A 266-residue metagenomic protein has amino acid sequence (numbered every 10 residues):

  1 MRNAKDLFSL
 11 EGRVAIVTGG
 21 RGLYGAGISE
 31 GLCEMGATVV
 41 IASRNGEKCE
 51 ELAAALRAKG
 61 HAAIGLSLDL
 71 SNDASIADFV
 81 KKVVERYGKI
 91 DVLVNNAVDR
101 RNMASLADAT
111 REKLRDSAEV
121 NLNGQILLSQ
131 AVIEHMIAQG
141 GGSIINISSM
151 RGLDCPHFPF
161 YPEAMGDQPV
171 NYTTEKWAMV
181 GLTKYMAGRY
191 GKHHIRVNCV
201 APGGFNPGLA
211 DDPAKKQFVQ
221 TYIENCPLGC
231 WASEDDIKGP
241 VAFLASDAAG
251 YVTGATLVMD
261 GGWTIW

Functional and structural regions predicted by a protein language model:
M1-L7, M103, A242, T253-W266: Short C-terminal tail/terminal secondary-structure segment of NAD(P)H-dependent dehydrogenase/reductase domains
V14, R21-L23: Conserved glycine-rich cofactor-binding loop
G46-E47, S67-F79, R111, D236: The beta1-alpha1 cofactor-binding region of Rossmann-like NAD(H)/NADP(H)-dependent oxidoreductases
A77, D99-R115, A138, C155-A164 (+2 more regions): Conserved mid-core segment of classical short-chain dehydrogenase/reductases
A107-L127, G141, I145, Q168 (+3 more regions): Catalytic Tyr-X3-Lys loop
E134, G188-R189, G250: Alpha-helical segment proximal to the catalytic Tyr-Lys
I145-A178, T183-K192, G204: Catalytic loop of short-chain dehydrogenase/reductase
G191, R196, V252-G254: Short, small/polar-rich loop/turn modules that mediate ligand/substrate recognition or access, typified
